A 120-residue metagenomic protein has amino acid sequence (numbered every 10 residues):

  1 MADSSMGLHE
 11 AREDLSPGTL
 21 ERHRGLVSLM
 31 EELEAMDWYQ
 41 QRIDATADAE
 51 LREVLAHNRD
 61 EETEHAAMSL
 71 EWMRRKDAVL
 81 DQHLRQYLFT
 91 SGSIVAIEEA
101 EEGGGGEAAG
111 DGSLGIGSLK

Functional and structural regions predicted by a protein language model:
M1-K120: Non-heme di-metal
